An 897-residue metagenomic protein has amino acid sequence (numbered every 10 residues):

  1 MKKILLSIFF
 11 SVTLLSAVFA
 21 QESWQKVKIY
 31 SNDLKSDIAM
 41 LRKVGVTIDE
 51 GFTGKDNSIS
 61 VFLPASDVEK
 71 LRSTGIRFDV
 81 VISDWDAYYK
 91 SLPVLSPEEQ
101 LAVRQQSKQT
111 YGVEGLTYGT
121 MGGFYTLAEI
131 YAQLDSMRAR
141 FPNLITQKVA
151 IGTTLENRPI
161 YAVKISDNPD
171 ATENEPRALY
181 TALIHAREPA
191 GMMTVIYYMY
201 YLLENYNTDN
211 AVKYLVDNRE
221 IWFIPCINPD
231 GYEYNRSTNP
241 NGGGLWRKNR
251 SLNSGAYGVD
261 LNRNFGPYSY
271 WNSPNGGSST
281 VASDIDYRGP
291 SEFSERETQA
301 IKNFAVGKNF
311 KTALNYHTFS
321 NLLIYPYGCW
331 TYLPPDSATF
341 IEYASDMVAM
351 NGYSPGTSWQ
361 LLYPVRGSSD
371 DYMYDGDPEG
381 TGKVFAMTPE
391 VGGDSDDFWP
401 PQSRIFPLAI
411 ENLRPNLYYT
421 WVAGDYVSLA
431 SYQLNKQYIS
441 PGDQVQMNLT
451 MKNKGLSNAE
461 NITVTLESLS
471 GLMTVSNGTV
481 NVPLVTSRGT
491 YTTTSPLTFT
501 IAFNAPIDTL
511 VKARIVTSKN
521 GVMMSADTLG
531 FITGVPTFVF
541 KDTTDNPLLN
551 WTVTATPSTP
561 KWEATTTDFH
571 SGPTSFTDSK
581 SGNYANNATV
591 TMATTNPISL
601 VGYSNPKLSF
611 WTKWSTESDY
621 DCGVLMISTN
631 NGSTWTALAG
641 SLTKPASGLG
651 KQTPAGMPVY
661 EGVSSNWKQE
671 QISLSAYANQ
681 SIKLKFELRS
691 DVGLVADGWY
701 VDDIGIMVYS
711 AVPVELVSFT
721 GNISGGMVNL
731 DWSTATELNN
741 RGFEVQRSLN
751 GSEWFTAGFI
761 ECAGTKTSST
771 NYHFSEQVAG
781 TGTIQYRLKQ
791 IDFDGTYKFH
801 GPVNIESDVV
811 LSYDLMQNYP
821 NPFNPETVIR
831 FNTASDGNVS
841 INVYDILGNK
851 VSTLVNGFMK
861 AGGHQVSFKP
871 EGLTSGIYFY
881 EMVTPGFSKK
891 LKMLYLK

Functional and structural regions predicted by a protein language model:
K26-K28, R236-L434, V475: Metallocarboxypeptidase
T474-A505: Intrinsically disordered, low-complexity Pro/Gly/Ser/Thr-rich segments with frequent PxxP/GP/PP motifs and embedded
L497-P536: Terminal connector regions
V539-T589, A639-K668, G837: Extracellular glycan-recognition surfaces and repeat-rich motifs
L600-S609, W614, E715-G742, G801-Y844 (+4 more regions): Glycine-centered coil/turn sites that cap beta-strands in beta-rich domains
T629-A676, G751-H773: Exoplasmic/lumenal beta-rich domain surfaces
D703-L811: Short, compositionally biased serine/threonine- and acidic-rich segments at solvent-exposed termini, linkers, or domain
E761-Y786, V855-P885, K890: Short, surface-exposed loop/turn motifs with a glycine/proline- and acidic-biased composition
